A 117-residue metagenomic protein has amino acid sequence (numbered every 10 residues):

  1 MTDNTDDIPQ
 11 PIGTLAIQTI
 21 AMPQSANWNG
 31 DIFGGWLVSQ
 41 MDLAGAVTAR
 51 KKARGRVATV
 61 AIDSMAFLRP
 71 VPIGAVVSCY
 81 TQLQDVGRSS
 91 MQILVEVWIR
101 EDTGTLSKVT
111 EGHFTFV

Functional and structural regions predicted by a protein language model:
T2-A61, V117: Hot-dog-fold acyl-thioester-processing enzymes
T2-D7, P11-I17, P72-I73, Q84-V117: HotDog/MaoC-like acyl-thioester-processing domains
D31, M65, G112-F114: Short non-domain terminal segments
Q40-R100: A contiguous binding-surface segment within folded domains or other stable secondary-structure elements
